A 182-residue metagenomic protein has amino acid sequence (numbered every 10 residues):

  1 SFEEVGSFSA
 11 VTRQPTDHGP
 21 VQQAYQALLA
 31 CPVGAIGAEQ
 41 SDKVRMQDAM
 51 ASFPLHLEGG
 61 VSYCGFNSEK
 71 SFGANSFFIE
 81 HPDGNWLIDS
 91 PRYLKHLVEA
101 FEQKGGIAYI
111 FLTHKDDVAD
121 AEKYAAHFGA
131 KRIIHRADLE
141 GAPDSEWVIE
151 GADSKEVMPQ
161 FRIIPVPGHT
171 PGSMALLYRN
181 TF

Functional and structural regions predicted by a protein language model:
S1-L29, G37-P54: Non-heme iron-sulfur electron-transfer modules
V5, E39, H135, E150-A152 (+1 more regions): Conserved beta-strand termini and adjacent loop/short-helix elements that scaffold enzyme active sites in alpha/beta
V33: Phosphate-/polyanion-interacting regions in eukaryotic proteins
I36, A121, A175-L176: Active-site-flanking alpha-helical
A49-G106, P143-F182: Catalytic core of the metallo-beta-lactamase
K95-H135: Active-site metal-binding motif and surrounding structural segment of the metallo-beta-lactamase
D116, R136-E140, S154: Short, acidic/turn-prone active-site loops that include or flank metal/cofactor- and phosphate-binding residues
K123-A125, D138-L139, E146-G151: Catalytic pocket-lining loop regions of alpha/beta-barrel enzymes, especially the amidohydrolase/enolase/GH5 lineages
